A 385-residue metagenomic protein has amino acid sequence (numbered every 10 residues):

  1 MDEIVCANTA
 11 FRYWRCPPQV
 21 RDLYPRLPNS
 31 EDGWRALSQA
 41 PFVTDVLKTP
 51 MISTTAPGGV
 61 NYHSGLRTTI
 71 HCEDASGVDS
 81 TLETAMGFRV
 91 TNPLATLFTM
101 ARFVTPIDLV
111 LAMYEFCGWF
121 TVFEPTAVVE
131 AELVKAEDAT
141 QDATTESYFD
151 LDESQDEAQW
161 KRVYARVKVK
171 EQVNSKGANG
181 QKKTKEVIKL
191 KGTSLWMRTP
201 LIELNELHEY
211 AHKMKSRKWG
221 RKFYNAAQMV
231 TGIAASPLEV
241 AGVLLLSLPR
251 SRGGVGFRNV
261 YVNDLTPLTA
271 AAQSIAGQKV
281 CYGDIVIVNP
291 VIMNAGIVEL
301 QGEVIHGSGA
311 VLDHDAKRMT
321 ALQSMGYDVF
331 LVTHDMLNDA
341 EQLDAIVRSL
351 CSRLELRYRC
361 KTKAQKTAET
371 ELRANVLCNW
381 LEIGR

Functional and structural regions predicted by a protein language model:
M1-W219, Y358-K363, T370-R385: Short gly/ser-rich loop at a beta-strand->alpha-helix junction or flexible surface loop bordering the NTP-binding
F149-R385: Surface segments flanking catalytic/ligand-binding clefts of nucleic-acid enzymes
